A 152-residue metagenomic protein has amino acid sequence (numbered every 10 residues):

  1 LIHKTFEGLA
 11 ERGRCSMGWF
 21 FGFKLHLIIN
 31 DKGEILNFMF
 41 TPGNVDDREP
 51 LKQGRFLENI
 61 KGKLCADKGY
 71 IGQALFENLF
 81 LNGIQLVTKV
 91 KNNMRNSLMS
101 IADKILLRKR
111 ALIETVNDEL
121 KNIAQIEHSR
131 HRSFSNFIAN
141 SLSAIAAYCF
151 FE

Functional and structural regions predicted by a protein language model:
L1-N92, I145: Polybasic low-complexity intrinsically disordered regions
C15-G18, R130-S141: Structural motif
D47, K109, I138, L142: Hydrophobic (often cysteine-bearing) scaffold residues that line and stabilize catalytic clefts of nucleotide/cofactor
K63, K68-S133: Helix-centered, glycine/charged polyanion-binding patches within enzymatic domains that contact phosphate-containing
N136-E152: Charged phosphate-binding loop/patch that engages nucleotide di/tri-phosphates or the phosphate backbone of nucleic
